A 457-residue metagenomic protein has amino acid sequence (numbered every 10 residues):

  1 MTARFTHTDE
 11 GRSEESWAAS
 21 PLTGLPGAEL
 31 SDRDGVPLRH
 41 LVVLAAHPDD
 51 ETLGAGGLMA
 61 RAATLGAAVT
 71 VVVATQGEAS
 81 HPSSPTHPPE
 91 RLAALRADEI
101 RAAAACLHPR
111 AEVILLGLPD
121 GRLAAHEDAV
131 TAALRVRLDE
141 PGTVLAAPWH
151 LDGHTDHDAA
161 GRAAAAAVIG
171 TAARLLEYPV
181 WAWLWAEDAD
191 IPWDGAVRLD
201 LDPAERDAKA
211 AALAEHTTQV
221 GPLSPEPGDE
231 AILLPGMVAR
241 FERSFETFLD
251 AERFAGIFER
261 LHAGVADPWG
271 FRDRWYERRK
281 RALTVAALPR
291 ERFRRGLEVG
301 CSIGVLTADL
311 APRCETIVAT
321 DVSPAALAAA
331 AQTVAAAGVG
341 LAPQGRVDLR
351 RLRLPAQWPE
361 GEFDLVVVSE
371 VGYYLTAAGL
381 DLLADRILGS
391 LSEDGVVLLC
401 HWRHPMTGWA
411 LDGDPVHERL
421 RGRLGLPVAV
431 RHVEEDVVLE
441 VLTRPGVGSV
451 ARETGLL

Functional and structural regions predicted by a protein language model:
T2-E177, A211-A214, P227, R240: Active-site beta-strand->loop->alpha-helix modules in alpha/beta enzyme cores, enriched in Gly/His/Asp(Glu)
T2-R39, C106, V113, D229-R292 (+3 more regions): Conserved N-terminal segment of class I S-adenosyl-L-methionine
T75-E78, A182, W402-M406: Short "lid" loop at the C-terminus of a central beta-strand within the Rossmann-like core of SAM-dependent
A173-A189: Short, flexible loop segments at boundaries between secondary-structure elements
D188, W193-V220: A conserved mid-domain beta-alpha-beta active-site/ligand-binding segment of alpha/beta enzyme cores
E252-E291, R295-V299, I303-C314, V318-P359 (+2 more regions): Class I (Rossmann-like) S-adenosyl-L-methionine-dependent methyltransferase catalytic domain, capturing the SAM-binding
W358-V366: A short acidic, Gly/Pro-enriched loop at the edge of an enzyme's catalytic core that lines a small-molecule cofactor
L365-A378: A short SAM/SAH-binding and catalytic strip from SAM-dependent methyltransferases
